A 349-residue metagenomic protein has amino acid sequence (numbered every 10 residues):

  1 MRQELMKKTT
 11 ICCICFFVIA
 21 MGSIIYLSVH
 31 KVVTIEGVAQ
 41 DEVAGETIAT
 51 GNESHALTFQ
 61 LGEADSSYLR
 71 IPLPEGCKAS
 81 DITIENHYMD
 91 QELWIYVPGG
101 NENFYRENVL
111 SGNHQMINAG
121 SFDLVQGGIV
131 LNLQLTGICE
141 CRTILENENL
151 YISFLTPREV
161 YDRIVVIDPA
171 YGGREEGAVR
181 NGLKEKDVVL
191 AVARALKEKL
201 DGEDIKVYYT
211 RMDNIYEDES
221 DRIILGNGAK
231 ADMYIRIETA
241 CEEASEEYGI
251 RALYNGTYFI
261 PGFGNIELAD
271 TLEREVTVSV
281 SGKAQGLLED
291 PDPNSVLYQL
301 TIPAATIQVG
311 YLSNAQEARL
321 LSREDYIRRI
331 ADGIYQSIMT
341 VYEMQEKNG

Functional and structural regions predicted by a protein language model:
R2-V166, E198, G202, T239: Short linear recognition/processing motifs and adjacent strand/loop elements at protein termini and domain edges
Y151-L225, A229-M233, G256, P261: Active-site histidine-acidic residue metal-binding/catalytic motifs, centered on HxH/HExxH-like signatures
G172-R174, M212-E217, T239-A244, Y258-I260 (+3 more regions): Solvent-exposed loop/turn segments at secondary-structure junctions within structured extracellular/periplasmic domains
E175-L183, E242-T271: A short, glycine/acidic-enriched catalytic loop
L190-A193, K197, S220-I223, N265-E273 (+3 more regions): Extracytoplasmic/secreted envelope proteins and their assembly/folding machinery, especially bacterial periplasmic
R194-I205, N227-A231, E273-S281, Y326 (+2 more regions): Sec-exported extracytoplasmic/periplasmic mature domains
E243, L288-G349: Active-site-adjacent mobile loop/cap segments within catalytic or ligand-binding domains
G264-P291: Active-site-adjacent substrate-binding region of metalloamidase/peptidase-like peptide-processing proteins
